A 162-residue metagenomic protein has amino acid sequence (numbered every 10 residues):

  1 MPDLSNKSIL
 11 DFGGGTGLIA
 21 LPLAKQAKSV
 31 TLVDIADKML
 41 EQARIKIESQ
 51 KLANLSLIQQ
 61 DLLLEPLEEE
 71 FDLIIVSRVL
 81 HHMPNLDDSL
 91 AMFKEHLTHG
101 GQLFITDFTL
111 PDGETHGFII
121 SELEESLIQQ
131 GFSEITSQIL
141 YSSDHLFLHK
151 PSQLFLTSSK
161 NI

Functional and structural regions predicted by a protein language model:
M1-K7: Conserved alpha-helix/loop element of class I SAM-dependent methyltransferases that forms part of the SAM/SAH-binding
L10-L64: Class I SAM-dependent methyltransferase SAM/SAH-binding core
K38, P84-D88, G113: Short N-terminal helix/helix-N-cap motif within the alpha/beta-hydrolase-1
I75: A conserved beta-strand element that flanks and buttresses the S-adenosyl-L-methionine
R78-V79: Short catalytic micro-motifs in class I SAM-dependent methyltransferases
D88-H99: A short glycine-rich, Lys/Arg-flanked "PGG" loop and its adjoining helix->strand segment in the class I
F104-K150: C-terminal alpha-helical "lid/dimerization" subdomain adjacent to the S-adenosyl-L-methionine
T157-I162: C-terminal lobe and adjacent flexible extensions of AdoMet/dcAdoMet transferase-like proteins
